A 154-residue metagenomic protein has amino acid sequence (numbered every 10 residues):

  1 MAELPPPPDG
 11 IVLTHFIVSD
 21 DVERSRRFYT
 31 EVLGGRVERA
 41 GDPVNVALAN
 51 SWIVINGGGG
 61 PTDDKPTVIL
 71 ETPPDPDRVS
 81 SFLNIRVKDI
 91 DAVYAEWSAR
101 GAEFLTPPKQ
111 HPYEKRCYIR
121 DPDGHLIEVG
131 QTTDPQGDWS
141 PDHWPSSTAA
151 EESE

Functional and structural regions predicted by a protein language model:
M1-L13, R36-I85, A92-R120, T132-E154: Vicinal oxygen chelate
F16-V22: Conserved beta-strand-loop-alpha-helix junction that forms the acyl-donor binding cleft
S19, N84-V87: Short, solvent-exposed loop/helix junctions and linker helices that flank or host conserved functional motifs
R24-S25, D89, V93: Short phosphate-engaging motifs
S25-T30, W97, D121-G124: Conserved active-site tyrosine of GNAT-family acetyltransferases
E128-V129: Short glycine-/small-residue motifs
